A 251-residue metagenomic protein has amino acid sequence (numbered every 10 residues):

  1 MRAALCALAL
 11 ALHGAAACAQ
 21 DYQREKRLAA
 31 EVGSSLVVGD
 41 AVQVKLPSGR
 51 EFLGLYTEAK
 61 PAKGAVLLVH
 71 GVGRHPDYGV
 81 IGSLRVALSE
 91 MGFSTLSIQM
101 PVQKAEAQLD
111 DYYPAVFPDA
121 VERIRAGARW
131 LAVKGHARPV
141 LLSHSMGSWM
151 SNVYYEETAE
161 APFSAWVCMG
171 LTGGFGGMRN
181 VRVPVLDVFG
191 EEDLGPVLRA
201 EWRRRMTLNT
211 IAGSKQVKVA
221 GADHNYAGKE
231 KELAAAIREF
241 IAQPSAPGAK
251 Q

Functional and structural regions predicted by a protein language model:
Q20-E58: N-terminal cap/lid segment of alpha/beta-hydrolase-fold proteins
E58-E90, L96: Short, surface-exposed "cap/lid" segments of acyl-processing enzymes
I81, V183, L194-T207: Short alpha-helix in the alpha/beta-hydrolase fold that links the catalytic acid
L109-K134: Alpha/beta-hydrolase active-site loop
L142-S151: Gly/Ala-rich beta-loop-alpha elbow adjacent to hydrolase catalytic centers
A161-T172: A conserved short beta-strand
V181, D187-F189: Short beta-strand/loop motif that positions the catalytic acidic residue of the alpha/beta-hydrolase fold
L208-N225: Catalytic histidine neighborhood in serine/cysteine hydrolases with alpha/beta-hydrolase-type architecture
